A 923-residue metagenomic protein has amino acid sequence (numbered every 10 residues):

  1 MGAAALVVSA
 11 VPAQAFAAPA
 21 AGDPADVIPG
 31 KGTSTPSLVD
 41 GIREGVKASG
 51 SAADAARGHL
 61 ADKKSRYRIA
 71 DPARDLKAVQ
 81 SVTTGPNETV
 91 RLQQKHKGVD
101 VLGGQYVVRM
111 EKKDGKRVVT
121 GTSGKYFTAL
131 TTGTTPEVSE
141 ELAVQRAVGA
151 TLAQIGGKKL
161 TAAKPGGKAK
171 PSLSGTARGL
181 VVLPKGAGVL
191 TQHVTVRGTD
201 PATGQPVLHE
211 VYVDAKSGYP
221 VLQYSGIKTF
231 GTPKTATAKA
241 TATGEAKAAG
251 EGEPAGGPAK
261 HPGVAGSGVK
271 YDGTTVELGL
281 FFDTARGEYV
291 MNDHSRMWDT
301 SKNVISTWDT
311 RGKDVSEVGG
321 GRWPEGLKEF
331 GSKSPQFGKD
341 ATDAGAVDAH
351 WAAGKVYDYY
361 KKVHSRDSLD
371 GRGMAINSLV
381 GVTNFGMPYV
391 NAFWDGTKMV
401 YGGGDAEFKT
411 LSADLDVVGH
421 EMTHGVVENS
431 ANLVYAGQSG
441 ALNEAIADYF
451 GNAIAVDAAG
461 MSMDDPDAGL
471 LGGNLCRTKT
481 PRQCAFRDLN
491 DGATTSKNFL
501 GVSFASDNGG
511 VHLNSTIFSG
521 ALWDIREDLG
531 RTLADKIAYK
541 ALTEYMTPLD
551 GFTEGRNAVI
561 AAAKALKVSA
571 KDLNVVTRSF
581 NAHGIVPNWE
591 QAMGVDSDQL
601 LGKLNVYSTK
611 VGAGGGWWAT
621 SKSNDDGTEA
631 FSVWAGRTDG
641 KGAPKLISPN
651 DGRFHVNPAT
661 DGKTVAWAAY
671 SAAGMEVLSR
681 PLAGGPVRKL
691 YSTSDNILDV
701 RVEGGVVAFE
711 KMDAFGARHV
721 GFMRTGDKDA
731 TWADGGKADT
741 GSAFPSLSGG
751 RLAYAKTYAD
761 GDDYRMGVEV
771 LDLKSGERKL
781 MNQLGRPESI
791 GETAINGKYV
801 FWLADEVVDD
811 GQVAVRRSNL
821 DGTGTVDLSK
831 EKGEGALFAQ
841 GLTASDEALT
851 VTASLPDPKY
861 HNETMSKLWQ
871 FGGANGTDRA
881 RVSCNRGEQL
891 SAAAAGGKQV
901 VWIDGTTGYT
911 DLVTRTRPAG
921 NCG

Functional and structural regions predicted by a protein language model:
M1-A18: Secretory targeting and sorting signals
F16-K247, E251, M374-W394, M766: Segments that shape or occlude catalytic/ligand-binding pockets
K216-K361, G371-R372, G381, Y389-V390 (+5 more regions): Acidic/polar low-complexity interaction segments
D343-G403, E407-V417, V427-N605, G615-T620 (+3 more regions): Zinc-dependent metallohydrolase catalytic domains
L600-A613, N650-D661, S694-G705, A738-G749 (+3 more regions): Repeated scaffold domains used in trafficking and secretory/extracellular systems, primarily beta-propellers
G616-K622, V665-A669, V707-K711, L752-K756 (+3 more regions): Residue position within the beta-strands of beta-propeller blades
N624-A635, A672-P681, E710-R724, K756-V770 (+3 more regions): Structural motif
T877-G923: Blade-level signature of beta-propeller repeat domains, shared across WD40, Kelch, NHL, RCC1 and BNR/Asp-box propellers
